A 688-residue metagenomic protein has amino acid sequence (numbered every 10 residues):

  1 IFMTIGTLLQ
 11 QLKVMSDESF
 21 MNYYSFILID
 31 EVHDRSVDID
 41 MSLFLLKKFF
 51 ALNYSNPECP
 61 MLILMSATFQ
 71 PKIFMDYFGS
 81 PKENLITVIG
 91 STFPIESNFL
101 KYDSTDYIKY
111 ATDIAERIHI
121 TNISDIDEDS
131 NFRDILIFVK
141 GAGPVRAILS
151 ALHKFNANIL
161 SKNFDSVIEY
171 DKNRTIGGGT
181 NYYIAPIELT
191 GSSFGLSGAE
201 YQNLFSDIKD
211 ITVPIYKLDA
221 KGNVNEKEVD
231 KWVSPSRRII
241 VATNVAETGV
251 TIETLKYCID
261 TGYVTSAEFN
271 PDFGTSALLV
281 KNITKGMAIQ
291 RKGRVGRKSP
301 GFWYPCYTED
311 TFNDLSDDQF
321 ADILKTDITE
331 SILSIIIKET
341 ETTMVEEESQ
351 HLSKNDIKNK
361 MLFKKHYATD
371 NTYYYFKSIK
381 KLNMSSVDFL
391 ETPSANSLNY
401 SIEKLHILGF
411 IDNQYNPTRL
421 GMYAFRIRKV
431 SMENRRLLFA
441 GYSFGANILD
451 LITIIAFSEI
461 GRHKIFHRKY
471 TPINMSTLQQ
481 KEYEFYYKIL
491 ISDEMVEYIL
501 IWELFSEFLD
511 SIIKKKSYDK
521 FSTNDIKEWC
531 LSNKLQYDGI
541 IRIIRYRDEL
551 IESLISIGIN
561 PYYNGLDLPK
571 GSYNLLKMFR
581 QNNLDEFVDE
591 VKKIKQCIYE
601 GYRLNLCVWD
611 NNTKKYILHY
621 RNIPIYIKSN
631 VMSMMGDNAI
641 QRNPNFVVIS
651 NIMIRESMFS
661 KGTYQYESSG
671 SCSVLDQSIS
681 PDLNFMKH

Functional and structural regions predicted by a protein language model:
I1-L437, I460, Y573, K577 (+6 more regions): P-loop NTPase motor module signature
Y182, V213, K217-E226, D230 (+6 more regions): C-terminal accessory subdomains of helicases
